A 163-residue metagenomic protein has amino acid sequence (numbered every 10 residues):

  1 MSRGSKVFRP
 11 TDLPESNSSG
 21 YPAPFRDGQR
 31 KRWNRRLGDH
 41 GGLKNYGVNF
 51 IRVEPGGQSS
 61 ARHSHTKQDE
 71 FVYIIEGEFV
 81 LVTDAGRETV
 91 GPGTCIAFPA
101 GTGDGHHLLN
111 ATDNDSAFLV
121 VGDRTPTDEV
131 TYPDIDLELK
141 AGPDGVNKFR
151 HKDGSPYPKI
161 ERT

Functional and structural regions predicted by a protein language model:
M1-N45, Y132-T163: A short, N-terminal "cap"/entry segment at the start of jelly-roll beta-barrel domains of the cupin/DSBH fold
R30-R36, N49-H65, G103: Conserved short histidine dyad/triad with adjacent acidic residue
L43-V48, T66-D69, I74-E76, G91 (+2 more regions): Short connector loops at helix/strand junctions that flank enzyme active sites, especially segments positioning acidic
N45, S59, R87: Short, mixed charged/polar active-site loops that provide acid/base catalysis or chelate metal/phosphate cofactors
F50-E54, H65-T83, V121-T125: Short, conserved beta-strand element in jelly-roll/cupin
G77, G93, L108: Short hydrophobic/aromatic patches on the structural cores and recognition surfaces of FHA
D84-G101: Short acidic-glycine-tyrosine-enriched beta hairpin
A100-D128: Ligand-binding loop in jelly-roll beta-barrel domains
